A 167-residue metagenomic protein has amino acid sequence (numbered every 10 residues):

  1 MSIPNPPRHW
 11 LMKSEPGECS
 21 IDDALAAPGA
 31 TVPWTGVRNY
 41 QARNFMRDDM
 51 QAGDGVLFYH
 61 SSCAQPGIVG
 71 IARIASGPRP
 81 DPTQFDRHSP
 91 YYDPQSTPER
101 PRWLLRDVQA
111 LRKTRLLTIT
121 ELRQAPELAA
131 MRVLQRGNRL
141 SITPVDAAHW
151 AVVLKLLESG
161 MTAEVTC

Functional and structural regions predicted by a protein language model:
M1-A52, H149-W150, L157-G160, C167: Compositionally biased, charged N-terminal/linker segments
M1-P4, D48-M50, A64, T97-R100 (+1 more regions): A general structural signal for short secondary-structure junctions and capping/turn motifs
Y59-P66: Short, charged beta-turn/beta-strand-edge "cap" motif at the junction between a beta-strand and an adjacent loop
G70-L140: Aromatic- and Lys/Arg-enriched surface recognition patch
M131, V165-C167: Long C-terminal interaction/binding lobes of large macromolecular proteins
